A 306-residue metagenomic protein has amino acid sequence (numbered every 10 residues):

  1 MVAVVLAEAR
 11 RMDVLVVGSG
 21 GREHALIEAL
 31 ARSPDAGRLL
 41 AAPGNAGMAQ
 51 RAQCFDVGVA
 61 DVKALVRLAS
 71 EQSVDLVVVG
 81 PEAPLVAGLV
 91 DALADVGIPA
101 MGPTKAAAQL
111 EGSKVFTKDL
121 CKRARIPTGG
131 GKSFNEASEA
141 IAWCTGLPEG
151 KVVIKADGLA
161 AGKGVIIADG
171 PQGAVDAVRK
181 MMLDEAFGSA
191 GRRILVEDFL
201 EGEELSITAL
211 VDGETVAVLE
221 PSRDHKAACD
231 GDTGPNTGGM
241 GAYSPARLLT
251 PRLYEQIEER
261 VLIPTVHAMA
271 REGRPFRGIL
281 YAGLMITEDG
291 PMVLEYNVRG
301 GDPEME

Functional and structural regions predicted by a protein language model:
V4-A106, S138: ATP-binding N-terminal substructure of ATP-dependent carboxylate-amine bond-forming enzymes
V16, A41-A42, V78-V79, A100-P103 (+6 more regions): General beta-strand structural signal in soluble alpha/beta enzymes
E23, V62-L65, V86-V90, K114-K118 (+4 more regions): A general structural signal for well-ordered alpha-helical segments in protein cores
F55-V59, A94-G97, K118-L120, P148 (+1 more regions): Short, hinge-like loop/turn segments at secondary-structure boundaries
L68, Q72, W143-G146, A177: CheY-like receiver
M101-G164: A conserved helix-loop-beta module that forms one wall/lid of the active-site cleft in ATP-utilizing catalytic domains
G164-M305: Internal nucleotide-binding/catalytic subdomain
